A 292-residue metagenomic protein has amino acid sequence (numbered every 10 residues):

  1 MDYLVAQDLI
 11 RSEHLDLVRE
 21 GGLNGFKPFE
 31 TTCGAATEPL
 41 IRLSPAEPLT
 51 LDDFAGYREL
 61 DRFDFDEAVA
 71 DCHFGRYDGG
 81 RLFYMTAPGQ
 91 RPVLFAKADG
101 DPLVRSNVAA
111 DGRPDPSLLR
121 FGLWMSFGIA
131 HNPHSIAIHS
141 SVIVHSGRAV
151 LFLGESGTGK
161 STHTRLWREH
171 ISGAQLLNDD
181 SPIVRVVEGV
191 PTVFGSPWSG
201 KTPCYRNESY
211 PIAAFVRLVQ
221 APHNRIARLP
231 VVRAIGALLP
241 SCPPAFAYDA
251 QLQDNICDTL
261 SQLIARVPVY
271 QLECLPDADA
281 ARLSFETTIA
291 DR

Functional and structural regions predicted by a protein language model:
M1-S156, L166-Q175, I183-R292: A noncatalytic interaction/capping subdomain that flanks phosphate/NTP-handling catalytic cores
K160: Conserved lysine of the Walker
H163: Hydrophobic positions on the alpha1 helix immediately C-terminal to the Walker A/P-loop
